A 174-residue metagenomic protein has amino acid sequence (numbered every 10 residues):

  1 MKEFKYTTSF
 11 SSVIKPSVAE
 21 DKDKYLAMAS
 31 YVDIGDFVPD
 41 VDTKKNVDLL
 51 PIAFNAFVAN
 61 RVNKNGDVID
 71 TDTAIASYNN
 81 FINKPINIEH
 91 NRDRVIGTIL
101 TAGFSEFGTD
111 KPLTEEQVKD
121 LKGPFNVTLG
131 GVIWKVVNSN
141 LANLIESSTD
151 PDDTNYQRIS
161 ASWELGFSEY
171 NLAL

Functional and structural regions predicted by a protein language model:
M1-L174: Signature of dsDNA virion morphogenesis modules
